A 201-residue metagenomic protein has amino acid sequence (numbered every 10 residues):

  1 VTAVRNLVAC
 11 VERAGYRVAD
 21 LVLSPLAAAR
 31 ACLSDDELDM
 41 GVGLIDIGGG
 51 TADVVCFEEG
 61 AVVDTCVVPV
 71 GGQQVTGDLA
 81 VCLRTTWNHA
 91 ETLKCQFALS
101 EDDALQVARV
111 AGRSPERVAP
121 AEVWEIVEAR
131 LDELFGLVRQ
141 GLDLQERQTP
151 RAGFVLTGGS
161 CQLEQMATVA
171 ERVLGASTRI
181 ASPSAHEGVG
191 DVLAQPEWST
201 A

Functional and structural regions predicted by a protein language model:
V1-G43, G72, T86-W87, F97-V123 (+2 more regions): Nucleotide/phosphate-binding catalytic cleft detector across ATP-hydrolyzing and phosphate-transferring enzymes
V11, D46, L79, V138 (+1 more regions): Residue-level signature of catalytic and energy-coupling elements of molecular machines, predominantly ATP/GTP-dependent
L23-A27, E59, V67-V68, Q73 (+2 more regions): Short, ordered loop/turn segments at secondary-structure junctions
L33-D64, L79: Gly/Thr-rich phosphate-binding beta-strand-loop-beta motif of the actin/hexokinase/Hsp70
P69-A90: A conserved active-site cap/scaffold subdomain adjacent to cofactor or substrate pockets
A98-L99, P150-A176: Glycine-rich phosphate-binding loops at beta-strand->alpha-helix junctions
F135, R139-G153: Phosphate/pyrophosphate-binding loops at sites that engage ATP/ADP/AMP, CoA/4′-phosphopantetheine, polyphosphate
S182-A201: Glycine-rich phosphate-binding/hydrolytic loop that grips phosphoryl groups
